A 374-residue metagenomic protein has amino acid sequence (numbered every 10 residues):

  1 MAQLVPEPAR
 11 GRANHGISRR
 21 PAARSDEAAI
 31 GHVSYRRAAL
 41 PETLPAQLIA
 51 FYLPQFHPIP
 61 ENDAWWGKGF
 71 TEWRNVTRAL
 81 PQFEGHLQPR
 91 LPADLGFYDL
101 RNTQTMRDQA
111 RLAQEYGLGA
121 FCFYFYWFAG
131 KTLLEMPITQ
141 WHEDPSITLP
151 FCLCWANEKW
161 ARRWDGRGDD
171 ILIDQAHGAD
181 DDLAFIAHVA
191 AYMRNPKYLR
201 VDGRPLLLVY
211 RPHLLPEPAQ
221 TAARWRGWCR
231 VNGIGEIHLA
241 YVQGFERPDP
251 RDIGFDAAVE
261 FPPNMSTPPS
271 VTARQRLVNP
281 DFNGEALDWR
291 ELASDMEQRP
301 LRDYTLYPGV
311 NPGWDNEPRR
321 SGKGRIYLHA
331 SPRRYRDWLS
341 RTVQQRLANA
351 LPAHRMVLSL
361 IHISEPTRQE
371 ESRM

Functional and structural regions predicted by a protein language model:
P8-Q104: N-terminal regions that are enriched for targeting/export leaders and immediately downstream pro/stem segments
R20-I30, T148-C152, N157-S270: Active-site region of glycoside hydrolase catalytic domains
L44-Q47, Y116-F121, S146-F151, R204-L206 (+3 more regions): Loop/turn elements at helix/coil->beta-strand transitions in domains of secreted/extracellular proteins
I49-Y52, P60, E217-R333: Aromatic-lined glycan-binding groove of carbohydrate-active enzymes
F56-P58, F97-Q104, Y124-M136, L215-E217 (+3 more regions): Acidic-and-aromatic substrate-binding clefts and catalytic sites of carbohydrate-active enzymes
T105-L153, L306-P308: Aromatic-lined substrate-binding rim segments of carbohydrate-active enzymes
R334-H354: A short, acidic, amphipathic alpha-helical segment used as a generic capping/interface helix at domain edges
I361-M374: Single conserved hydrophobic/aromatic residue that forms the stacking wall/gate of nucleotide- or nucleobase-binding
